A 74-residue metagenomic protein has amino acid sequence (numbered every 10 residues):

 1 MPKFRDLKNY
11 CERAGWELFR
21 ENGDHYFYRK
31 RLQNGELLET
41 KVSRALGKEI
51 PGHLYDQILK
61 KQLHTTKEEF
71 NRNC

Functional and structural regions predicted by a protein language model:
M1-Y26, K30-C74: Basic nucleic-acid-binding interfaces
